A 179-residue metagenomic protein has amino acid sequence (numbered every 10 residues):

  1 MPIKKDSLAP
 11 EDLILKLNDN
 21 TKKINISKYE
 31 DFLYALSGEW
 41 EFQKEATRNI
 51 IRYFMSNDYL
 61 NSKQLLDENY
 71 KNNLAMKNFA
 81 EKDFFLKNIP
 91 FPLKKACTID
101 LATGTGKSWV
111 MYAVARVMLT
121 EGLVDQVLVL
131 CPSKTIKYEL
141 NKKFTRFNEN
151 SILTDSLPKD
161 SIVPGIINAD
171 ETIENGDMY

Functional and structural regions predicted by a protein language model:
M1-Y179: RecA-like P-loop NTPase motor core of helicase/translocase proteins
